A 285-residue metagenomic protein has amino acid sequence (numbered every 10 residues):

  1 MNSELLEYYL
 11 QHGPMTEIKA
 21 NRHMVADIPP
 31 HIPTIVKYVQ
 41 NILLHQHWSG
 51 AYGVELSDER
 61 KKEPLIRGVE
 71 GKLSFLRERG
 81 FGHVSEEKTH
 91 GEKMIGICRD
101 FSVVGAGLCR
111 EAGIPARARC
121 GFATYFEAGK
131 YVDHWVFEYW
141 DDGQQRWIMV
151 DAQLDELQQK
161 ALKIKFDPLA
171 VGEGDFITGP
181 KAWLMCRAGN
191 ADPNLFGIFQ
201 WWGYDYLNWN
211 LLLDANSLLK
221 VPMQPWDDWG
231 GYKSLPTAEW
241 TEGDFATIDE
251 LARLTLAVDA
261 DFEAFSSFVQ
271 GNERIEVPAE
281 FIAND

Functional and structural regions predicted by a protein language model:
N2-E92: Secondary-structure boundary elements
N2-M15, V36-H45, Y52-E59, F122-W135 (+1 more regions): His-Asp-centered catalytic microenvironments across diverse enzyme cores, prominently the transglutaminase-like
N21-M24, G105, V136-D141: Functionally constrained cores in energy, signaling, and assembly domains
K61-W135: Active-site neighborhood of thiol-dependent amide/isopeptide-bond enzymes
